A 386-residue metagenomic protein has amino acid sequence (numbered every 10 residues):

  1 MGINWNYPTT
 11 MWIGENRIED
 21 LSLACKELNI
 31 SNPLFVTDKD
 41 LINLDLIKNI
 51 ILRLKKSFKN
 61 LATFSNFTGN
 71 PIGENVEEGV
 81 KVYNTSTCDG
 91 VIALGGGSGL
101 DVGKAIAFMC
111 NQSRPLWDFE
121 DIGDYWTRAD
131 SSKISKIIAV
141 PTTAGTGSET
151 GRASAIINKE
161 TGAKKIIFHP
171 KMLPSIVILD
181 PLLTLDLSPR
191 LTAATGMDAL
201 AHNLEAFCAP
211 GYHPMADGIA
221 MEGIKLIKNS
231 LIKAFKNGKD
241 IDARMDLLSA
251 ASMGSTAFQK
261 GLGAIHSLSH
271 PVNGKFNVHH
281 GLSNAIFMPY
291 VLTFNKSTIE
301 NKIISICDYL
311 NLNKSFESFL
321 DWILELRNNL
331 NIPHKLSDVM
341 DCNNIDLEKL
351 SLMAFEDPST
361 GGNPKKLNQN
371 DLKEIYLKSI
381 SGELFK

Functional and structural regions predicted by a protein language model:
M1-L28: N-terminal amphipathic/basic leader segments beginning at the initiator methionine
E19-L34, L52-S57, T85: Glycine-rich phosphate/diphosphate-binding loops that line cofactor/substrate pockets in enzymes
I42-P115, K233-R244: N-terminal small/polar loop signature for handling phosphorylated ligands or for N-terminal nucleophile
E74-P181: Glycine/threonine-rich beta-strand-loop-alpha-helix active-site module that forms ligand/phosphate-binding
R152-K260, N370: Carboxylate- and glycine-rich phosphate/diphosphate-binding segment that chelates Mg2+/Mn2+
L262-S315: C-terminal catalytic subdomain
I303, C307, N313-K386: C-terminal charged capping/lid subdomain of soluble metabolic enzymes
